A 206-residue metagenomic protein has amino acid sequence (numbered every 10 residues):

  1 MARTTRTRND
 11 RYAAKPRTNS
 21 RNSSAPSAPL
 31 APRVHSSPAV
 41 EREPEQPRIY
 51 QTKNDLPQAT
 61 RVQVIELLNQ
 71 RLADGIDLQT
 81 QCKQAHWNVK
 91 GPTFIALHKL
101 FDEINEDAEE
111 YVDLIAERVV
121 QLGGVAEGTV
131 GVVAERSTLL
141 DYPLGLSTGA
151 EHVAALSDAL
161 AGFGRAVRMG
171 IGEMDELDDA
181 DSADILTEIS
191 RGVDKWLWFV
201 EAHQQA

Functional and structural regions predicted by a protein language model:
M1-P47: Polybasic, lysine-enriched low-complexity intrinsically disordered terminal tails
P44-R48, S137-Y142, A159, W198-Q205: Phosphate/pyrophosphate-binding loop motifs in nucleotide- or prenyl diphosphate-using proteins
I49-R71, G149-H152, L156: Disorder-to-helix initiation segments
D55-Q63, L78-I104, G170-D181: Helix-loop segments that flank and shape redox-cofactor active sites
V64-D74, L78, I104, L156-F163 (+1 more regions): Amphipathic alpha-helix face/heptad-repeat signature
Q79, H86, N105, V112 (+5 more regions): A structural signal for well-ordered alpha-helices, especially hydrophobic packing surfaces of coiled-coils
K83, V89-V132: Conserved alpha-helical segments that form or flank metal/cofactor-binding pockets of metalloenzymes
D113, E117, G131-E188: Acidic/histidine-rich alpha-helical segments that form the ligand environment of transition-metal centers
